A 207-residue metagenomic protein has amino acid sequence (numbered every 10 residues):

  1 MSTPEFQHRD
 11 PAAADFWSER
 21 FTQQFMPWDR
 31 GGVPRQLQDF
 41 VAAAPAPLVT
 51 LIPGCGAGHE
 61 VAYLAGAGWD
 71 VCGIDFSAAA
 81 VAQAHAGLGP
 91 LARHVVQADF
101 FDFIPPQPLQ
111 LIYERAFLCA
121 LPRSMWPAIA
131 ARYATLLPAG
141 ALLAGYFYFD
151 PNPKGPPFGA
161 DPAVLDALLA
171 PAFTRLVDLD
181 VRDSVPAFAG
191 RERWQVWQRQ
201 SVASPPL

Functional and structural regions predicted by a protein language model:
S2-L51, G56-Q107, R123-L207: Class I (Rossmann-like) S-adenosyl-L-methionine-dependent methyltransferase catalytic domain, capturing the SAM-binding
Q110: Conserved acidic residues
Y113: A conserved beta-strand element that flanks and buttresses the S-adenosyl-L-methionine
A116-A120: Short catalytic micro-motifs in class I SAM-dependent methyltransferases
